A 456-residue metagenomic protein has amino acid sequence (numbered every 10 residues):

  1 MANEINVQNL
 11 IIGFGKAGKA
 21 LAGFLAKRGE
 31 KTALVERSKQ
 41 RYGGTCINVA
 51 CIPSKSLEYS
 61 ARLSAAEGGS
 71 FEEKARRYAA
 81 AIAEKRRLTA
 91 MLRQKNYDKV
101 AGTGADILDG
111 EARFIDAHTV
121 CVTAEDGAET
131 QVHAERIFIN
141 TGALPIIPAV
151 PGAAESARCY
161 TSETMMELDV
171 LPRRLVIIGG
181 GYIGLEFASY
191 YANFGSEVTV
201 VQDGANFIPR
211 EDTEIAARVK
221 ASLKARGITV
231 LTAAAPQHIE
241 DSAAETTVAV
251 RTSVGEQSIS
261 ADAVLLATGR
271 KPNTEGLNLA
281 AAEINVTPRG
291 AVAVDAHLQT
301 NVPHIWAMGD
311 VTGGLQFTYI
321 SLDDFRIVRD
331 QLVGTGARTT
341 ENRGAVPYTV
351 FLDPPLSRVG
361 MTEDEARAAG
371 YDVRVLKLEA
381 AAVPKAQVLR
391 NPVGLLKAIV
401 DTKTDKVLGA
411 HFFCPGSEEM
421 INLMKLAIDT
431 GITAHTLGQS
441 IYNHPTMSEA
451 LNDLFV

Functional and structural regions predicted by a protein language model:
A2-V7, F24-E30, V35-L171, T199 (+6 more regions): Glycine-rich flavin
N3-G15, L171-G181: Beta1/beta-strand and adjacent pyrophosphate-binding region of the FAD-binding site in flavoprotein oxidoreductases
L10-I12, A112, V132-G142, I177-I178 (+4 more regions): Short hydrophobic core segments
L10-Q40, T45, I52, S56-L57 (+2 more regions): Flexible, glycine-rich terminal cap/loop adjacent to redox cofactors in electron-transfer oxidoreductases
G18, G181-G184, S321: Catalytic nucleophile loop
G23, S189, K220-A221, D364: Alpha-helical segments flanking ligand/cofactor-binding loops in enzyme cores
C51, T141-E197, V201, T229-V230 (+3 more regions): Glycine-rich dinucleotide-binding loop and its adjacent helix/turn
E155-L171, S258-T335: FAD-site-proximal beta/loop scaffold in flavoenzymes
